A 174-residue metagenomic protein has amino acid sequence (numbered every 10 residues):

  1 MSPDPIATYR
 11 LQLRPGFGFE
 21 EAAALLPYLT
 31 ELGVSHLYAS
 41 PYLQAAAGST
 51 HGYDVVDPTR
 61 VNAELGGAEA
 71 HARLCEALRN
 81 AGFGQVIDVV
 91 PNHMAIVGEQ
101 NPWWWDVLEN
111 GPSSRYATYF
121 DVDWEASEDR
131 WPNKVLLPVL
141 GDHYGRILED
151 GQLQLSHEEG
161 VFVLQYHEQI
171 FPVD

Functional and structural regions predicted by a protein language model:
M1-D174: Catalytic cores of glycan-processing enzymes that make or break glycosidic bonds
